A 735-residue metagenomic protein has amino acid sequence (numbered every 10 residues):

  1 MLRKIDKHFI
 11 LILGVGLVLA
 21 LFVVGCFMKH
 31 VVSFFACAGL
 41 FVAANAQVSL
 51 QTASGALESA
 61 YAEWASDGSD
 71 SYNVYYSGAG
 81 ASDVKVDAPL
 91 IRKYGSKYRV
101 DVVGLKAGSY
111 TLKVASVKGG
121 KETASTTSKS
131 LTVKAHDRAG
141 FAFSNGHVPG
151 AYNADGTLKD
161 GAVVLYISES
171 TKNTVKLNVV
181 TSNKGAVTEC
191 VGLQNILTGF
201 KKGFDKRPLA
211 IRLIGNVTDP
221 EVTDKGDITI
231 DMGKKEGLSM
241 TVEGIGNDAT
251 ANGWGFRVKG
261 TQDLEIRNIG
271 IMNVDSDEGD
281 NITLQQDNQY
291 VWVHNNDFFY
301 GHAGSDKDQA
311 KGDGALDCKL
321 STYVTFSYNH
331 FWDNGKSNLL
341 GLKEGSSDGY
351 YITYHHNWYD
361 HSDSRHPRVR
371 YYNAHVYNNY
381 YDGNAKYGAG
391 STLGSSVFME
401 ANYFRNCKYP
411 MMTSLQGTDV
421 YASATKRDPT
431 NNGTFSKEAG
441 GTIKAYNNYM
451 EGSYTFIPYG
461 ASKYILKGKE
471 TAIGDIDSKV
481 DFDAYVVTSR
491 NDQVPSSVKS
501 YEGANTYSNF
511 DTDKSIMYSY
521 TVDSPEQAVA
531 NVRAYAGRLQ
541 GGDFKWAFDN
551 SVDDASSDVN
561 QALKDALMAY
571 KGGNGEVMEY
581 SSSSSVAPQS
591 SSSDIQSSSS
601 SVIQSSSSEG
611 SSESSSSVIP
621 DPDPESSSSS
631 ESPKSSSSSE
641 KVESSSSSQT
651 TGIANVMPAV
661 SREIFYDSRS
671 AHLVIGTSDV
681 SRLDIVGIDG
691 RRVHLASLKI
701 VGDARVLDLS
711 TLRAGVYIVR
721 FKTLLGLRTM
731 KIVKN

Functional and structural regions predicted by a protein language model:
L13-L17, Q604-S605, E609-E613, P620-N735: C-terminal outer-membrane/trafficking sorting elements
Q47-G68, S128-V133: Pro/Thr/Ser/Gly-rich low-complexity, intrinsically disordered linker/stalk tracts
G104-G120: Beta-strand-rich modules
G119-R138: Extracellular fibronectin type III
A139-H147, G161-L165, S170-K172, N178-E189 (+2 more regions): Long, ordered, amphipathic alpha-helical scaffolds
C190-K206, V222-T241, T250-R267, N273-N288: Extracellular beta-strand-rich solenoid/capping regions of secreted or surface-exposed proteins that bind or remodel
T223-T229, N252-F256, D275-Q285, S305-C318 (+4 more regions): Extracellular beta-strand/beta-solenoid scaffold signature
L238-D248, Q262-N273, N288-G304, G314-A315 (+5 more regions): Right-handed parallel beta-helix
